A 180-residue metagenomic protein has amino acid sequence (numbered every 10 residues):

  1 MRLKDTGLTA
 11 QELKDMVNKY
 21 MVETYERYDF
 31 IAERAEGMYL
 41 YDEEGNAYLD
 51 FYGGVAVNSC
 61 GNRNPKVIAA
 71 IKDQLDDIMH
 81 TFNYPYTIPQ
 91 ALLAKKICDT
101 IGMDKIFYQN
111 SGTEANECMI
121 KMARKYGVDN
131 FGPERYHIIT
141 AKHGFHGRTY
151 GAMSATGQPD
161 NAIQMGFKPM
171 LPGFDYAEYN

Functional and structural regions predicted by a protein language model:
M1-E36: Active-site-adjacent loop/helix segments that line or gate small-molecule/cofactor pockets in enzymes
T6, K19, A47-P133: Glycine-rich loop-to-alpha-helix module at the N-terminal edge of alpha/beta enzyme cores
L8-A10, M16-N18, H80, K95 (+1 more regions): Intrinsically disordered, low-complexity boundary segments flanking structured domains
T9, P89, Y176: Soluble or luminal CAZymes and related metallo-dependent hydrolases
M21, E26-Y28, E36, A56 (+6 more regions): Glycine-rich, flexible loop/turn motifs
D29-D50: Active-site and channel-lining beta-strand-loop segments that bind or position nucleotide-derived/phosphorylated
Y41-D42, C60-N62, S154-T156: Short beta-strand-to-turn element immediately C-terminal to the catalytic PLP-Schiff-base lysine in fold type I
K95-N180: PLP-dependent aspartate aminotransferase-fold enzymes
